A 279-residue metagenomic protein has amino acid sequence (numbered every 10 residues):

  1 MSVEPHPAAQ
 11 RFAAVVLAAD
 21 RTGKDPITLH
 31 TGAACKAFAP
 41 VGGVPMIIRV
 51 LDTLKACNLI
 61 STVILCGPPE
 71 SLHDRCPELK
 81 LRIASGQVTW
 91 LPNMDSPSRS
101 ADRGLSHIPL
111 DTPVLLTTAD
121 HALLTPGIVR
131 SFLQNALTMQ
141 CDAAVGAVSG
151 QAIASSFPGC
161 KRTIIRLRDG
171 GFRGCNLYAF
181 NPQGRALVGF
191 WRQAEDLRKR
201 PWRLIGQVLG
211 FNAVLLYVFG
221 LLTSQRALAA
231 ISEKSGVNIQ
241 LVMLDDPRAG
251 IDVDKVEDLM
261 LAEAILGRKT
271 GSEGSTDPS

Functional and structural regions predicted by a protein language model:
M1-G32: N-terminal nucleotide-binding beta1-loop-alpha1 segment
T31-R49: Short catalytic helix/loop segments, enriched in acidic residues and glycine and frequently bearing histidine
T53-I60: Short, acidic, metal-binding catalytic loop of nucleotide-sugar glycosyltransferases
G67-H73: A conserved acidic beta->alpha catalytic loop
E78-P113, L123-L124: Short phosphate-binding loop-to-helix
T117-A119: Active-site acidic Asp-centered loop
L124-E233, L244-R248: Conserved core of the sugar-phosphate nucleotidyltransferase
K255: Short, conserved phosphate/pyrophosphate- and ester-handling motifs at nucleotide-, phospho-/glycolipid
